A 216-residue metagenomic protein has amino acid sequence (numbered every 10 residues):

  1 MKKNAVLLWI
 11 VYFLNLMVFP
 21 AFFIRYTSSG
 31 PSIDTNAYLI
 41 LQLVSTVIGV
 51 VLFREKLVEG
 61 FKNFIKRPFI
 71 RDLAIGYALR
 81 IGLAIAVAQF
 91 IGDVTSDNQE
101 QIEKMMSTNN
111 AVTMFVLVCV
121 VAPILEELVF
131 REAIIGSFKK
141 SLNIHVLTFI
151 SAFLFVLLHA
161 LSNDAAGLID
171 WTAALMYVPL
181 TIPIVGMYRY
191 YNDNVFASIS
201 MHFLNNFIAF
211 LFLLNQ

Functional and structural regions predicted by a protein language model:
M1-K3, D193: Positively charged n-region of N-terminal signal peptides that target proteins for export
N4-F19, S45, D72-G82, T148-L154: Alpha-helical transmembrane segments
N4-W9, D34-Q42, P68-L73, N110-F115 (+4 more regions): Residue-level signature of transmembrane alpha-helical entry/exit and packing/kink sites in multi-pass membrane
V6-K56, T113: Alpha-helical transmembrane segments in multi-pass membrane proteins
L16-P20, I24, A88, G92 (+2 more regions): Juxtamembrane/transmembrane-helix interface segments of polytopic membrane transporters
S28-S32, L57-L125, M176: Juxtamembrane helix-loop-helix connectors linking adjacent transmembrane helices in multi-pass membrane enzymes
V50-G60, M187-Y191: Structural signal for the C-terminal ends of transmembrane alpha-helices and the immediately following loop
I81, I85, A111-Q216: Transmembrane helix-loop-helix hairpins at the membrane interface of multi-pass integral membrane proteins
